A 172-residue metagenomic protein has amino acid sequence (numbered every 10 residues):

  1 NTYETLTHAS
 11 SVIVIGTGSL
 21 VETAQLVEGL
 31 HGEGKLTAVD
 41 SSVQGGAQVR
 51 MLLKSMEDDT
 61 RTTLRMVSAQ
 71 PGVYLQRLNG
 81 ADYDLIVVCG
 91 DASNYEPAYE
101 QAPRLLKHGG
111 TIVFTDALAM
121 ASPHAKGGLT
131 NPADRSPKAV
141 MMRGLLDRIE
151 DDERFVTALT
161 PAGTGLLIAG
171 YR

Functional and structural regions predicted by a protein language model:
N1-R172: S-adenosylmethionine/decaboxylated-SAM
